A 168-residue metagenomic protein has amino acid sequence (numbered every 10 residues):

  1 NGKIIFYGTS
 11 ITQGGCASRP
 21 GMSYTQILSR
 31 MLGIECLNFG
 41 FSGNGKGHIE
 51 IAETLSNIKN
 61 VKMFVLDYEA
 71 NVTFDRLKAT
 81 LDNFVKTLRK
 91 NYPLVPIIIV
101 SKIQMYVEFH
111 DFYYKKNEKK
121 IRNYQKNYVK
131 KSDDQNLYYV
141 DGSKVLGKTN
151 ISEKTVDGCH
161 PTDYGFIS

Functional and structural regions predicted by a protein language model:
N1-G45, I49-N60: Serine-esterase "nucleophile elbow" of acetyl-processing enzymes
I11-G15, N71, V156: Second-shell loop/turn segments in exported
P20, L28, G45-N91, K102-F109 (+1 more regions): Oxyanion-hole/transition-state-stabilizing segment in secreted/luminal serine hydrolases and related acyltransferases
Y24, T80-F84, I121-Y128: A general structural detector for well-ordered alpha-helical segments in enzyme core domains, enriched
Y92-I97: A short helix->loop->beta-strand "cap" motif at the edges of active sites that frequently abuts
Y106-S168: Catalytic His-Asp segment of secreted/periplasmic serine-dependent ester chemistry enzymes
